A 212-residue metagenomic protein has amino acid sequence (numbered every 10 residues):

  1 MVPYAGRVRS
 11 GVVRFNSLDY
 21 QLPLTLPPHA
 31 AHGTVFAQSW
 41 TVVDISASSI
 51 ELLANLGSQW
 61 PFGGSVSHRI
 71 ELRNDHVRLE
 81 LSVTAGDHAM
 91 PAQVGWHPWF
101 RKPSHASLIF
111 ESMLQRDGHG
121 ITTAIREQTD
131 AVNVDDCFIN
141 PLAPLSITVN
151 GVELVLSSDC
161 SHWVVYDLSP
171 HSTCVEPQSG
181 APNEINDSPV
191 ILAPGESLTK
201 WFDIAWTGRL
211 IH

Functional and structural regions predicted by a protein language model:
M1-D19, L24-T25: Acidic-aromatic substrate-binding/catalytic surfaces of carbohydrate-active enzymes
V12, D19, S49, H76-R78 (+2 more regions): Structural motif
L24-N74: Extended, loop-rich substrate-binding clefts of extracytoplasmic carbohydrate-active enzymes
E51, G57, D136-H212: Beta-strand-rich recognition/accessory modules
A54-F100: Acidic, contiguous internal or C-terminal segments within carbohydrate-active enzymes that form a structured patch used
D87-Q93, P98-D159: Active-site/ligand-binding surface loops and adjacent short beta/alpha elements that line catalytic pockets across
